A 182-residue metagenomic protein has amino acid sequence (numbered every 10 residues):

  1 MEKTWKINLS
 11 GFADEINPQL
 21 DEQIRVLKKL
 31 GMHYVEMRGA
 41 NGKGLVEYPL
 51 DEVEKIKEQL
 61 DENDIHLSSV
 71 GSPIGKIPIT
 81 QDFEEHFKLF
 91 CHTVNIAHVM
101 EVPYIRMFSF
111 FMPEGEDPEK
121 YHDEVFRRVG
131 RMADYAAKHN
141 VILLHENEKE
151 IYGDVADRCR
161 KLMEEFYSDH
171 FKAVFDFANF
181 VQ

Functional and structural regions predicted by a protein language model:
M1-V102, S168, K172: N-terminal pre-domain/capping segments
K3-A13, G115-Y121, F180: Short N-terminal helix-initiation segments at or just after the protein's N-terminus
W5, L9, Y34-M37, V70 (+1 more regions): Acidic/histidine-rich catalytic cores of soluble enzymes
A13-N17, G39-N41, P73-K76, S109-P113 (+2 more regions): Active-site-proximal loop/turn and secondary-structure-junction residues that shape catalytic pockets, frequently
L20, V53, H86-F90, H122-V125 (+3 more regions): Aromatic/hydrophobic pocket-lining residues that form the small-molecule binding cavity in soluble enzyme cores
I24, V46-P49, Q81, E116-E119 (+4 more regions): Gly/Pro-rich active-site loop or hairpin
A97-P118, H139-K149: Active-site groove signature of glycoside hydrolases
